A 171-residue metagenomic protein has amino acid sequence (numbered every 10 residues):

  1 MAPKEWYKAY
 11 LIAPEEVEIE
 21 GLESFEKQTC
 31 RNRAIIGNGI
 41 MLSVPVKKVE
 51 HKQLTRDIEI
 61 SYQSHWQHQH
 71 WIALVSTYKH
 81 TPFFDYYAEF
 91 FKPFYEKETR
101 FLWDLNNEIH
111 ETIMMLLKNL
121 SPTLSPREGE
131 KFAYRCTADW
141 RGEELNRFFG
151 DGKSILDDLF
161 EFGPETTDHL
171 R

Functional and structural regions predicted by a protein language model:
M1-T123, K131-R171: Residues lining hydrophobic/aromatic ligand-binding pockets adjacent to catalytic sites
